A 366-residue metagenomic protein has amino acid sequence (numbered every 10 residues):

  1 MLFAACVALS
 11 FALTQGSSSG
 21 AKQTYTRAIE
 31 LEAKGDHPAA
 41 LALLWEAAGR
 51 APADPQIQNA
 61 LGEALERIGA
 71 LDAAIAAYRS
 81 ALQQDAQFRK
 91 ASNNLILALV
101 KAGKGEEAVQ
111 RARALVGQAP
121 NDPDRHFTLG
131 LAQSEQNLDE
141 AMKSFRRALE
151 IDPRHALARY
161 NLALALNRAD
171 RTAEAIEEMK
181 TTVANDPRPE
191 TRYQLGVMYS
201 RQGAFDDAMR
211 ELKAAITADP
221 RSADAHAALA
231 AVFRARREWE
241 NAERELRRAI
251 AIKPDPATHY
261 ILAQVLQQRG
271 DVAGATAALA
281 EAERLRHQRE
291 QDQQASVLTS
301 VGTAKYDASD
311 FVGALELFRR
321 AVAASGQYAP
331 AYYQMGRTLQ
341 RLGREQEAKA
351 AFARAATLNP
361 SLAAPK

Functional and structural regions predicted by a protein language model:
C6-R50, Q56, A60, L279: N-terminal leader/linker segments that initiate helical-solenoid repeat arrays
F11-Q23, V116-G117, E283-L298: TPR-adjacent "capping" and linker segments in tetratricopeptide-repeat scaffold/adaptor proteins
S19-G20, A53, A70, Q87 (+8 more regions): Short coil loop/turn residues that delineate tetratricopeptide repeat
A33-L43, R67-S80, K101-A114, S134-R147 (+6 more regions): Structural signature of tandem alpha-helical TPR/SEL1-like repeats, specifically the intra-repeat loop/turn
R50, Q84, Q118, I151 (+6 more regions): Structural marker of alpha-solenoid helical repeat scaffolds
